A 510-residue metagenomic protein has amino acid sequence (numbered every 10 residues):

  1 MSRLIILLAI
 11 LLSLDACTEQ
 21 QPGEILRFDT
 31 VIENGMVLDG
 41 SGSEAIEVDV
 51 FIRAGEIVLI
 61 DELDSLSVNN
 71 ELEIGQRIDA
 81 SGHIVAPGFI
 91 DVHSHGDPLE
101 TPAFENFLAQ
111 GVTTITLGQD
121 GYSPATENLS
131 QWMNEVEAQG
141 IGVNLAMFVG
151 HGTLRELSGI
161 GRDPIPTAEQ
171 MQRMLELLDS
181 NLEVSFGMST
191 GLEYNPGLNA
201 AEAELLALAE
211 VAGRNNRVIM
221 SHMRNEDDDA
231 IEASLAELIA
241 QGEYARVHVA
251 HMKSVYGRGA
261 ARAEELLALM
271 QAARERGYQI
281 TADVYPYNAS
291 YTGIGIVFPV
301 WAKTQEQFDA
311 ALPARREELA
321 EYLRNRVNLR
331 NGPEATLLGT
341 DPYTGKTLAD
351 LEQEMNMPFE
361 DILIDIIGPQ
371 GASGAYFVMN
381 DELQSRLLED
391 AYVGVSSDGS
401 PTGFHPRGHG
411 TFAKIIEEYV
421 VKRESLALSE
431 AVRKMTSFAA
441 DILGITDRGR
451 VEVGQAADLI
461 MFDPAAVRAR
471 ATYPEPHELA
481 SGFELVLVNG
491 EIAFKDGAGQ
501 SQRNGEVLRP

Functional and structural regions predicted by a protein language model:
L11-N69, A431, A466-P474: N-terminal metal-binding scaffold of metallo-dependent hydrolase/deaminase domains
R27-E33, V68-T113, V488: Replace "His-x-His-based motif
G35, F308-D309, P313-A314, R386-Y392 (+3 more regions): C-terminal cap of metal-dependent C-N hydrolases
V37-D49, G374-Q384, L428-V432, A440-H477: Acidic, glycine-enriched loop/beta-strand segments at the rims of small-molecule binding/catalytic pockets
A80-V85, G96, E100-T190, E210 (+3 more regions): Divalent-metal coordination cores built from histidine and acidic residues
F148-V149, T153, L157, G161-A168 (+2 more regions): Active-site neighborhoods of metal-dependent hydrolases
S185-E237: Divalent metal-binding pocket/active-site signature
A209-E210, M220-H248, F377-R448, E452-V453 (+1 more regions): Extended hydrophobic/aromatic segments used for targeting, binding, or gating
